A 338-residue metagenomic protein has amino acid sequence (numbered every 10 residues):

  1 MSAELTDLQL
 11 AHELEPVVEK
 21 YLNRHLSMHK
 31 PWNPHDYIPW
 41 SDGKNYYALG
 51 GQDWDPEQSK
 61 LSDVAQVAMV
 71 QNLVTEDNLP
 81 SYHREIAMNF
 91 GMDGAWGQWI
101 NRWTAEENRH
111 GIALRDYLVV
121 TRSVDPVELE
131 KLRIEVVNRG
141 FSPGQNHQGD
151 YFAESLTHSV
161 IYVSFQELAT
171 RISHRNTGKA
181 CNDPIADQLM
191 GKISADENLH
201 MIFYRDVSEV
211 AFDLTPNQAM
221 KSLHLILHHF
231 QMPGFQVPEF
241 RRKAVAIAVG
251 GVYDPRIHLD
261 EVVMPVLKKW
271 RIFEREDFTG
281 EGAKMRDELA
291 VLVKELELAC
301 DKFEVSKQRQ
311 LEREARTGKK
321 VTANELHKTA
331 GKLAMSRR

Functional and structural regions predicted by a protein language model:
M1-R338: Non-heme di-metal
